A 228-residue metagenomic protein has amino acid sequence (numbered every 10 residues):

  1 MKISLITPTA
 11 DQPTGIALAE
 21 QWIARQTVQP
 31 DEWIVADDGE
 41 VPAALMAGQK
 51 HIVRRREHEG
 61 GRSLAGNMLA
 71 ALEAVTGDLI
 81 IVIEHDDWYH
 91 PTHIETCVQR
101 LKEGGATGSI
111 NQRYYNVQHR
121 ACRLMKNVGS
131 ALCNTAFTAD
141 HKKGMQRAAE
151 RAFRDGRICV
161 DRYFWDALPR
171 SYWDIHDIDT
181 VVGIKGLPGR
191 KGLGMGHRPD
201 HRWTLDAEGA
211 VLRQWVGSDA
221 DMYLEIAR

Functional and structural regions predicted by a protein language model:
M1-W22: N-proximal low-complexity "stem/linker" segments adjacent to membrane-targeting elements
K2-S4, E32, Y163: Cell-envelope/extracellular polymer assembly enzymes that use nucleotide-activated donors
Q21-P30: Short, acidic, metal-binding catalytic loop of nucleotide-sugar glycosyltransferases
P30-E40, R54-H58: Short beta-strand/loop segment that forms part of the nucleotide-sugar
H58-V75: Glycine-rich, basic loop-to-helix element that forms the pyrophosphate-binding segment of sugar-nucleotide handling
I80: Short aromatic/hydrophobic "clamp" motif used to bind/position activated sugar donors
I83, H90-R157: Conserved catalytic core of nucleotide-sugar-dependent glycosyltransferases
R151-R228: C-terminal catalytic/acceptor-binding lobe
